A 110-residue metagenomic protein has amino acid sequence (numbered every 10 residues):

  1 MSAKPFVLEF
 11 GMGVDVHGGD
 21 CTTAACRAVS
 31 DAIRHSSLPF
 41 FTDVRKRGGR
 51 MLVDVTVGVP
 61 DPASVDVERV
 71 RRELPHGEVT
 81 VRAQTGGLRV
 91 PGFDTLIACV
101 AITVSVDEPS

Functional and structural regions predicted by a protein language model:
S2-R45, G58-V65, A101-P109: Conserved mixed alpha/beta catalytic, RNA-binding, or beta-rich assembly cores of soluble enzyme, regulatory
R47-M51: Short, charge-patterned binding micro-sites
V53-V57: Short, aliphatic-rich beta-strand segments
G58-A83: Short, hydrophobic/π-rich interface segment
L74-S110: C-terminal edge-of-domain segments
